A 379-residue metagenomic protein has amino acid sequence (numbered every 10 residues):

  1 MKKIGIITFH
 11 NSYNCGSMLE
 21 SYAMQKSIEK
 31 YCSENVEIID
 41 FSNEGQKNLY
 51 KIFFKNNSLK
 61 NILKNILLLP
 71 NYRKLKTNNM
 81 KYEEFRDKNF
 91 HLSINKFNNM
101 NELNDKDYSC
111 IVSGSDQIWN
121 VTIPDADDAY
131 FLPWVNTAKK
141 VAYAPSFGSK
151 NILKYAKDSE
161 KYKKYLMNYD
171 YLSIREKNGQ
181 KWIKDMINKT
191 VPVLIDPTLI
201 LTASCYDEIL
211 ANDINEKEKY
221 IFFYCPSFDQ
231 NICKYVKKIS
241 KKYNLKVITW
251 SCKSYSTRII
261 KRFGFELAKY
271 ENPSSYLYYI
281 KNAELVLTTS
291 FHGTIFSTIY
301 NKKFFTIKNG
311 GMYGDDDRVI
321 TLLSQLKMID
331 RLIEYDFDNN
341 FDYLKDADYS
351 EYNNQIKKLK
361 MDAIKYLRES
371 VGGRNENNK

Functional and structural regions predicted by a protein language model:
M1-K379: Active-site anion-handling motifs in enzyme catalytic cores
